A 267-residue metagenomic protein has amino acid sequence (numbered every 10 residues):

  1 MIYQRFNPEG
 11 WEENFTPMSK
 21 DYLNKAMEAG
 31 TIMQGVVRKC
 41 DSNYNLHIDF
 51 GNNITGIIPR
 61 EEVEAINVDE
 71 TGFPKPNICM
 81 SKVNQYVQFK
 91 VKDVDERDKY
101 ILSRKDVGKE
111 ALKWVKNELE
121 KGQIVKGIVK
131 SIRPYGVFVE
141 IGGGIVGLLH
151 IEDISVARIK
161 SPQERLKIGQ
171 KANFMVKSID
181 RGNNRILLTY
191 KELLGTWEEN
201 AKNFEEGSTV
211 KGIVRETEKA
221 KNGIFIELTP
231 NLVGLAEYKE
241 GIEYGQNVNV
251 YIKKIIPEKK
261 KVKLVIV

Functional and structural regions predicted by a protein language model:
M1-V267: Single-stranded RNA-binding regions, centering on S1/OB-family and related RNA-binding modules
